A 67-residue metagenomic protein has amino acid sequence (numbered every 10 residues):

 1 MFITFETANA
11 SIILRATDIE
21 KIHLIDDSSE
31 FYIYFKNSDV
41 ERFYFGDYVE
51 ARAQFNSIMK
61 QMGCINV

Functional and structural regions predicted by a protein language model:
I3-I12, D18-V67: Acidic, Ser/Thr- and proline-rich intrinsically disordered linker/docking segments of eukaryotic scaffolds
